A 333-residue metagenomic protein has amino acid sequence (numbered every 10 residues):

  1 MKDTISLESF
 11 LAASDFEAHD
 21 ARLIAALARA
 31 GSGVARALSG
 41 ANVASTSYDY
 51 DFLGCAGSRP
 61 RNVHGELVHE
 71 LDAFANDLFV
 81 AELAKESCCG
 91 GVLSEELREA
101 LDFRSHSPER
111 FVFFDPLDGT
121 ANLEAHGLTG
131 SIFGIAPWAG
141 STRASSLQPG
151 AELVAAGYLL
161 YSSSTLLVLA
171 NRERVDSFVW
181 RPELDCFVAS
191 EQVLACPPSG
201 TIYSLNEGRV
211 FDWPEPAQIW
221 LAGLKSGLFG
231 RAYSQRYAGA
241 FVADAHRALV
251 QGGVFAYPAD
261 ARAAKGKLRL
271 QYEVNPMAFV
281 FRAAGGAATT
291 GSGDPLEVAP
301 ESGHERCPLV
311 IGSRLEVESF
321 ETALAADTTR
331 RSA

Functional and structural regions predicted by a protein language model:
M1-S45, P60-N62, A73-A333: IMPase-like, lithium-sensitive Mg2+-dependent phosphomonoesterase catalytic core
V43-L53: Membrane-interface helix-loop junction between the first two transmembrane segments
D51-E70, R104: Short beta-strand-loop/turn "lid" adjacent to the catalytic site in phosphate-handling enzymes
